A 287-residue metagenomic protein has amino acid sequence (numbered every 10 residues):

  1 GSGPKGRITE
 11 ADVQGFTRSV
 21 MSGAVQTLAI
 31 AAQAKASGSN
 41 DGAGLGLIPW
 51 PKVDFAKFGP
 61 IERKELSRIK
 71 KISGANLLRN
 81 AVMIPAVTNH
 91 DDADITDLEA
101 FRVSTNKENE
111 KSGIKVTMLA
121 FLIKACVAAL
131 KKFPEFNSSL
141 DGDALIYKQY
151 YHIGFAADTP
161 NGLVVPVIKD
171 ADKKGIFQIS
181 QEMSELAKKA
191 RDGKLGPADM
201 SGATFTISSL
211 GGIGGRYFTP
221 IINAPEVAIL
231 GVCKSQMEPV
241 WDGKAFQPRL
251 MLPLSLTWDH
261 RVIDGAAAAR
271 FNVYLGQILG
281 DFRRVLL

Functional and structural regions predicted by a protein language model:
G1-R7: Short acidic, glycine/serine/threonine-rich helix-capping segments at coil-helix boundaries
R7, D12-L287: C-terminal catalytic/motor cores of large multi-domain enzyme assemblies
